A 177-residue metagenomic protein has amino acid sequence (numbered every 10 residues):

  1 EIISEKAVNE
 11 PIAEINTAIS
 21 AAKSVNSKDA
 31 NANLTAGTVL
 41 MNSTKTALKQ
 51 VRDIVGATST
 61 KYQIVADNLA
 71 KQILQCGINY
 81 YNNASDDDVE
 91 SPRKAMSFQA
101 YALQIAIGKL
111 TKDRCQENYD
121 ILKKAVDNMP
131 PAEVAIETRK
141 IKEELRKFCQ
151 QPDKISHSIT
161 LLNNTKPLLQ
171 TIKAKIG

Functional and structural regions predicted by a protein language model:
E1-K49, Y62-D86, S97-A100, K109-G177: Amphipathic alpha-helical repeat scaffolds of TPR domains
R52-D53, A100-Q104: Amphipathic alpha-helical segments of tetratricopeptide repeats
V55-K61: Short linear interaction motifs
